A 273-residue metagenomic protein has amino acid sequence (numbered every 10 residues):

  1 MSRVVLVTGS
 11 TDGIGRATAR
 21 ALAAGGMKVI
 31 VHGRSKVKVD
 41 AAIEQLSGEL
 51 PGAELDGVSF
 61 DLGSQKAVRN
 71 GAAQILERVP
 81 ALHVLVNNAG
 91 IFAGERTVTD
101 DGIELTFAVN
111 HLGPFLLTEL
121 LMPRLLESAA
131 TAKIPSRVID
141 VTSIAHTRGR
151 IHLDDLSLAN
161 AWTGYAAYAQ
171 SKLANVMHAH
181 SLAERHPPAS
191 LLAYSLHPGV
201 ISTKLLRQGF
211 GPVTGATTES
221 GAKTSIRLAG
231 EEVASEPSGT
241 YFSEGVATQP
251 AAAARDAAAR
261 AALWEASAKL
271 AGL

Functional and structural regions predicted by a protein language model:
M1-K36: Canonical Rossmann dinucleotide-binding motif of NAD(H)/NADP(H)-dependent dehydrogenases/reductases, specifically
V4-V7, L85-V86, V138: Conserved hydrophobic beta-strands of the Rossmann-like cofactor-binding core in SDR/related NAD(P)H-dependent
K36, V58-A73: The beta1-alpha1 cofactor-binding region of Rossmann-like NAD(H)/NADP(H)-dependent oxidoreductases
L50-E54, Q74-N87, A93-V98: A glycine-rich helix->loop->beta "capping" turn within Rossmann-like NAD(P)(H)-dependent oxidoreductase domains
G90-F107, L126-S190, H197-P212: Catalytic loop of short-chain dehydrogenase/reductase
T118-E119, H180: A short, exposed helix-loop element centered on a Lys and neighboring polar residues
S195, P212-A261, E265, K269: C-terminal helical subdomain
